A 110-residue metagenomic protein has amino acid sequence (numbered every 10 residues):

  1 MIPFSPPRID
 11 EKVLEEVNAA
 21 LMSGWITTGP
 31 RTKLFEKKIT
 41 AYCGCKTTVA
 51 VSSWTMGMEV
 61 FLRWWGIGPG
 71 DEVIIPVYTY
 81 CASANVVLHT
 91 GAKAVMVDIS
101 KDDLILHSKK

Functional and structural regions predicted by a protein language model:
M1-I26, P30: N-terminal "arm"/small-domain region of PLP-dependent enzymes with the aminotransferase-like
W25-E72, V86-T90, M96-D98: Phosphate-binding glycine-rich loop
T79-A84: Conserved coil-to-alpha-helix start sites within the AMP-binding
A92-K110: PLP-dependent aminotransferase-class I/II
